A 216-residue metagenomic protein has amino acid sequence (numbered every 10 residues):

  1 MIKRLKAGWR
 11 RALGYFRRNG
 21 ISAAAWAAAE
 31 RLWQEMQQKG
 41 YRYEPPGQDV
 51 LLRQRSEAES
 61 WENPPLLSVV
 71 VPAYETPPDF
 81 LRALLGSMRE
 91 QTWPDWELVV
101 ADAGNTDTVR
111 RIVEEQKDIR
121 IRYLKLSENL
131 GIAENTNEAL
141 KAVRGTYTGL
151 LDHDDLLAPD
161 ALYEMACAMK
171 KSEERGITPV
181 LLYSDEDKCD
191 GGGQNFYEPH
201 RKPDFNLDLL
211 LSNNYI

Functional and structural regions predicted by a protein language model:
G14-S87: N-proximal low-complexity "stem/linker" segments adjacent to membrane-targeting elements
L85-D95: Short, acidic, metal-binding catalytic loop of nucleotide-sugar glycosyltransferases
P94, D102-R111, E128: A conserved acidic beta->alpha catalytic loop
L126-V143: Glycine-rich, basic loop-to-helix element that forms the pyrophosphate-binding segment of sugar-nucleotide handling
A133, K141, N195-I216: A recurrent flexible, glycine/aromatic-enriched loop bordering the glycosyltransferase active site that acts as
T148: Short aromatic/hydrophobic "clamp" motif used to bind/position activated sugar donors
D152-L156, D185: The conserved acidic donor/metal-binding loop of glycosyltransferases
D160-F196: Conserved donor NDP-sugar-binding/catalytic core segment of glycosyltransferases
